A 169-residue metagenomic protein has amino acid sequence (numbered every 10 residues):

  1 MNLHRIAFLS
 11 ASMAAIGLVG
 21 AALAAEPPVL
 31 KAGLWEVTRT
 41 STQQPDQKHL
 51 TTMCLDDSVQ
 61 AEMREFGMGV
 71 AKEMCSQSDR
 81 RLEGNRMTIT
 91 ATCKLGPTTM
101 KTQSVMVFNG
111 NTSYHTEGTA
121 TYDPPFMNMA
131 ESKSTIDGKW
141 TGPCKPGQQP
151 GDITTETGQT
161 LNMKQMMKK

Functional and structural regions predicted by a protein language model:
M1-S12: Bacterial N-terminal signal peptides that target proteins for export
A14-I16: Low-complexity, intrinsically disordered segments with a bias for serine/threonine
L18-A24: Sec/Tat signal peptide C-region and signal peptidase I cleavage site
A25-K169: Subset-of-secretome marker
